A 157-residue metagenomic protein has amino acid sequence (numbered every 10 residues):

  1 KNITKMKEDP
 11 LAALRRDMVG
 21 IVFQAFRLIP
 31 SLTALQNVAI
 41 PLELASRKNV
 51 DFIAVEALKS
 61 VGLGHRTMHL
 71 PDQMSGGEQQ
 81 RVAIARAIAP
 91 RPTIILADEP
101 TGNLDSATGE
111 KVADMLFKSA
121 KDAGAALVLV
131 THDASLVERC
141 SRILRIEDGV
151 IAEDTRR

Functional and structural regions predicted by a protein language model:
K1-R139, I143-I146: ABC family nucleotide-binding domain
A45, R156-R157: Short hydrophobic/aromatic patches at helix-to-coil boundaries
I143-T155: H-loop (His-switch) and adjacent beta-strand-loop-beta switch element of ABC-type ATPase nucleotide-binding domains
